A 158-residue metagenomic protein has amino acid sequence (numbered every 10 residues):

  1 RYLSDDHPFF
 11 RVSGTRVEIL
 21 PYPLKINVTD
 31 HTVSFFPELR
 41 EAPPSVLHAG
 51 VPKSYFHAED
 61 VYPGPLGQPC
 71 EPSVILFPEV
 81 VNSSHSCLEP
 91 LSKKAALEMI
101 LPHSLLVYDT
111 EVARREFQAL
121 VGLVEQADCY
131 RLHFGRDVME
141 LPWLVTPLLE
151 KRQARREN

Functional and structural regions predicted by a protein language model:
L3-N158: Glycine-rich, often acidic-flanked micro-motifs that create phosphate/phosphodiester-binding or positioning elements
